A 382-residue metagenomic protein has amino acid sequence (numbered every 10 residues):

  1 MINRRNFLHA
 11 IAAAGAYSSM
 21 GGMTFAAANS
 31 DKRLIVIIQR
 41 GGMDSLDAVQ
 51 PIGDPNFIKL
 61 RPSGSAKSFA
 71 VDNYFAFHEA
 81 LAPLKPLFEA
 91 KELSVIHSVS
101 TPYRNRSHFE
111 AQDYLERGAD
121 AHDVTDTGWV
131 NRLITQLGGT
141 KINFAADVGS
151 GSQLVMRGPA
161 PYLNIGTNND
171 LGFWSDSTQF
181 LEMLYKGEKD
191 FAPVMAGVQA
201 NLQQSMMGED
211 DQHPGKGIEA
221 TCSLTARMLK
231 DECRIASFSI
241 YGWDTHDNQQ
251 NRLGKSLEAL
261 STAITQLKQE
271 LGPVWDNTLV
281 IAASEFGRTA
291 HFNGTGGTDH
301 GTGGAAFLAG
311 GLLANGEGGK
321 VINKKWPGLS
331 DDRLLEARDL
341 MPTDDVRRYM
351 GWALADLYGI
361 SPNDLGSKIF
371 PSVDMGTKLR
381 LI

Functional and structural regions predicted by a protein language model:
M1-A14: N-terminal secretory signal peptides and thylakoid transit peptides that target proteins across membranes
A12-E79, P83-K91: Intrinsic-disorder/low-complexity recognition with aromatic hotspots
A27-D31, L87-E89, G138-T140, T221 (+4 more regions): Extracellular/periplasmic catalytic domains that process cell-envelope and extracellular macromolecules
K32-M43, L84, S94, I235-I240 (+2 more regions): Beta-strand elements within well-structured catalytic alpha/beta cores of enzymes that handle phosphate/sulfate esters
R40-D44, S100-R104, G151-V155, G242-T245 (+2 more regions): Solvent-exposed loop/turn segments at secondary-structure junctions within structured extracellular/periplasmic domains
Q50-P51, P62-E79, D244-I382: Feature marks hydrolase-like catalytic cores characterized by long aromatic- and Gly/Pro-rich stretches
A76-F77, L81-S175: Extracytoplasmic mature domains of secreted/periplasmic and thylakoid-lumen proteins
E182-L271: Anion-binding catalytic surfaces of enzymes that hydrolyze or transfer phosphate/sulfate esters
